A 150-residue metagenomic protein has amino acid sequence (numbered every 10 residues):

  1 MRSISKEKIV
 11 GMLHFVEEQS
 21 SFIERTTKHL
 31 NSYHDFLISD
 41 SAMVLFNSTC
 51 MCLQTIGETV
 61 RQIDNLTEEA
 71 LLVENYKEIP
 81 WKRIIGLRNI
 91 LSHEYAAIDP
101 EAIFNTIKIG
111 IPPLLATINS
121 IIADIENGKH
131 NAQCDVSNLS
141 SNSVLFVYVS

Functional and structural regions predicted by a protein language model:
M1-S150: Solvent-exposed interaction patches of small proteins and small membrane subunits
